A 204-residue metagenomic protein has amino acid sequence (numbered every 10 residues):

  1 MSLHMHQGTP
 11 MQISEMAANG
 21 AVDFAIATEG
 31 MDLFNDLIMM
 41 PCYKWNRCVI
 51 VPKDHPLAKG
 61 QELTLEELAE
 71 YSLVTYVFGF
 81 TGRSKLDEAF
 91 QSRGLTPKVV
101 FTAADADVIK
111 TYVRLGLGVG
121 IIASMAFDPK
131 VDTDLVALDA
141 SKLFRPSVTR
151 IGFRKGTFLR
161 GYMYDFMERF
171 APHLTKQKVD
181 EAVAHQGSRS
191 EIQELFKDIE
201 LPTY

Functional and structural regions predicted by a protein language model:
M1-D32, T102-A103: Central regulatory/effector-binding core of bacterial HTH transcription factors
S2-H4, T96-V100, V148-R150: Residues at or immediately flanking beta-strands
T9, T64, A104-D105, A123: Short loop/turn segments at beta->alpha junctions
S14, A18, L65, I109-K110: Short hydrophobic/charged patches on amphipathic alpha-helices used for structural packing and interfaces
F34-N46, G60, D107-G156, D165: Beta-alpha-beta core module
D36-L73: Flexible hinge/capping segments at coil-to-helix
R83-T96, D198-L201: Ligand-binding cleft/hinge of the Venus flytrap
S124-D132, K142-Y204: C-terminal effector-binding regulatory domain of bacterial HTH transcription factors
